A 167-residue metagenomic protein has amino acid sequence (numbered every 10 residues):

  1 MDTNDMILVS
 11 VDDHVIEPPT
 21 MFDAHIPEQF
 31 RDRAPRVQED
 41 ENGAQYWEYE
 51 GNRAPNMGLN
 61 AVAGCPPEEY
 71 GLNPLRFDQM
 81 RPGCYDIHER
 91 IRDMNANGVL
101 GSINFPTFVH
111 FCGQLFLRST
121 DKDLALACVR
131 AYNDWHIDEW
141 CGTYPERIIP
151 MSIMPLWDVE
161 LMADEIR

Functional and structural regions predicted by a protein language model:
M1-R167: Helix-coil boundary/capping segments in enzymes
